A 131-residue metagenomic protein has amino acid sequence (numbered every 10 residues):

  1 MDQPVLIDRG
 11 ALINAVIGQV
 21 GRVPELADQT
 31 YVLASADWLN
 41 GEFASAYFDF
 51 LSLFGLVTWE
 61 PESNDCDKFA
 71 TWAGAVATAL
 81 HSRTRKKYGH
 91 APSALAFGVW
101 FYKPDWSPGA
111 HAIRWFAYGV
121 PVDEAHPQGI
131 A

Functional and structural regions predicted by a protein language model:
M1-A131: A structural boundary/capping signal
